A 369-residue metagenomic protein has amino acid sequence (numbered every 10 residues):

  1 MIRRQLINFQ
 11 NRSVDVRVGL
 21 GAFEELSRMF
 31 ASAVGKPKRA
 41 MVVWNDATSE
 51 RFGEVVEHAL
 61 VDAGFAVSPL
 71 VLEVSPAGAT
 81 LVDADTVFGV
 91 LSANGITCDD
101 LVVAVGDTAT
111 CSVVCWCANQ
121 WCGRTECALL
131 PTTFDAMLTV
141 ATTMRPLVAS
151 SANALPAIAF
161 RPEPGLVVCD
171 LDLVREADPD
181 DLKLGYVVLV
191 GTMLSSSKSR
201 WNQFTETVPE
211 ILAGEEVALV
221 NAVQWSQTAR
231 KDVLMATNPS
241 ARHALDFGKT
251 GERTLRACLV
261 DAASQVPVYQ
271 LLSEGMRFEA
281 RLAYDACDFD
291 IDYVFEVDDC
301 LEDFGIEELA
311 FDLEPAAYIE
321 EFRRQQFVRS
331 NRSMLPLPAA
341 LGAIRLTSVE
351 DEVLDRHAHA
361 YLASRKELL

Functional and structural regions predicted by a protein language model:
M1-D100: ATP/NTP phosphate-donor binding region
Q5, V187-L189, I291-L369: C-terminal charged capping/lid subdomain of soluble metabolic enzymes
N8, V34-G35, N94-T97, Q120-C122 (+5 more regions): Solvent-exposed alpha-helices and their adjacent loops that cap or buttress functional pockets in soluble metabolic
G19, V42, P131, D170 (+3 more regions): Residue-level signal for inorganic ion chemistry
N94-C117, W121-T132: A short, small-residue-rich loop immediately preceding and capping a beta-strand
W116-E210: A glycine/threonine-rich phosphate-anchoring loop and its flanking beta-alpha core in nucleotide/phosphate-binding
L194-W201, L259, L282-D292, S330 (+1 more regions): Short helix-capping/linker segments at secondary-structure and domain boundaries
T207-A316: Active-site segments that bind and position negatively charged phosphate/pyrophosphate groups
